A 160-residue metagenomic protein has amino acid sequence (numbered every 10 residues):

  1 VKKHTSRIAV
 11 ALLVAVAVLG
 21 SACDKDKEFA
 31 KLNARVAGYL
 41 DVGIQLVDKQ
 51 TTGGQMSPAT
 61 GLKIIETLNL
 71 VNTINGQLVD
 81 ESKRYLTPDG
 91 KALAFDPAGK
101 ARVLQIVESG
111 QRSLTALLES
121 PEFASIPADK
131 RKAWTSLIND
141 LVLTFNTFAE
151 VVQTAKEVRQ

Functional and structural regions predicted by a protein language model:
K2-A9, V16-Q160: Cationic, hydrophobic amphipathic alpha-helical membrane-interacting segments
